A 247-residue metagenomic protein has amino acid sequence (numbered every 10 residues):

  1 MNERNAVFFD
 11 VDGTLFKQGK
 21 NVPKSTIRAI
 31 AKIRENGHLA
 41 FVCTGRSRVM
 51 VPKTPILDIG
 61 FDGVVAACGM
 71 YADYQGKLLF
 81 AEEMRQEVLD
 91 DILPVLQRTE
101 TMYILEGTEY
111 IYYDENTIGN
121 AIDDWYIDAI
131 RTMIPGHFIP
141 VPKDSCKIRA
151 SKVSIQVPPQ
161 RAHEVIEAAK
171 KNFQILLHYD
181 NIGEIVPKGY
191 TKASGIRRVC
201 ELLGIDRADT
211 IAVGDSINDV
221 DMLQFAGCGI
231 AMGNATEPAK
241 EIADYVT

Functional and structural regions predicted by a protein language model:
M1-F9, R28-A31, E35, I205: Non-catalytic pre-domain segments flanking phosphatase-related domains
E3-K20, L223: Asp-based phosphoryl-transfer active-site loop
V7, V64, M102, G229-A231 (+1 more regions): Short, well-ordered beta-strand core segments
G19-A121: Active-site phosphate-binding/coordination module
I33, V153, L223, D244: Residue-level signal for inorganic ion chemistry
L57-G60, A67-C68, A168-N172, F225-A226 (+1 more regions): Short, structured coil segments at secondary-structure junctions
V95, T99-V213, I217-D221, N234: Conserved acidic, metal-coordinating active-site core of Asp-based, Mg2+-dependent phosphoryl-transfer enzymes
D206, F225, I230-T247: Asp-based, Mg2+/Mn2+-dependent phosphohydrolase catalytic module
